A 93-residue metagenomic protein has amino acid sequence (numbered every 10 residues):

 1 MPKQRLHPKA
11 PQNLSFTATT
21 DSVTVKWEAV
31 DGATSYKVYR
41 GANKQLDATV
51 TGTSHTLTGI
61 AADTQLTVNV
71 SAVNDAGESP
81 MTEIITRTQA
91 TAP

Functional and structural regions predicted by a protein language model:
M1-G32, A62, N74-P93: Pro/Thr/Ser/Gly-rich low-complexity, intrinsically disordered linker/stalk tracts
T34, T53: Residues that flank catalytic or metal-binding motifs in active/ligand-binding sites
Y36-V38: Short beta-strand elements bearing conserved aromatic residues within extracellular beta-rich modules
A42-K44, A76: Solvent-exposed strand-loop boundary residues in beta-sheet-rich modules
Q45-G52: Short beta-strand segments within Ig-like beta-sandwich modules, predominantly Fibronectin type-III
S54-I60: Exposed aromatic-hydrophobic patches
